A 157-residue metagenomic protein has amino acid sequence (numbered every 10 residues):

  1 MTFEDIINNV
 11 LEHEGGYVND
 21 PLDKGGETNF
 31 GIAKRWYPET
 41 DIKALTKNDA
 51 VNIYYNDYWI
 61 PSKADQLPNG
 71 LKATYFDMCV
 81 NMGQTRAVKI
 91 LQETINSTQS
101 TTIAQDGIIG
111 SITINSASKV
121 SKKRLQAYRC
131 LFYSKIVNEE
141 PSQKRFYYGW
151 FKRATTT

Functional and structural regions predicted by a protein language model:
M1-T157: Cell-wall polysaccharide-cleaving catalytic domain and substrate-binding groove, primarily in peptidoglycan/chitin
